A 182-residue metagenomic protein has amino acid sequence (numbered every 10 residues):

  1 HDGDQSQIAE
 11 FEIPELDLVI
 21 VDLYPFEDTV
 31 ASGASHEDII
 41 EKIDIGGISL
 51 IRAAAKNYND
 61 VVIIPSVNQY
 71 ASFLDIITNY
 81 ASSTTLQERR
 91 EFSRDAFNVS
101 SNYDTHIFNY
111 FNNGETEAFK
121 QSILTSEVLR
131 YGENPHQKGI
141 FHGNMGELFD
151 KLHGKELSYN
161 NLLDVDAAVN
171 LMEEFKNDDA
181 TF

Functional and structural regions predicted by a protein language model:
H1-E115: Active-site loop-to-helix "anion-binding N-cap" substructures in soluble metabolic enzymes
S72-I76, Y80-F182: Active-site loops and adjacent core secondary-structure elements that bind or stabilize anionic groups
